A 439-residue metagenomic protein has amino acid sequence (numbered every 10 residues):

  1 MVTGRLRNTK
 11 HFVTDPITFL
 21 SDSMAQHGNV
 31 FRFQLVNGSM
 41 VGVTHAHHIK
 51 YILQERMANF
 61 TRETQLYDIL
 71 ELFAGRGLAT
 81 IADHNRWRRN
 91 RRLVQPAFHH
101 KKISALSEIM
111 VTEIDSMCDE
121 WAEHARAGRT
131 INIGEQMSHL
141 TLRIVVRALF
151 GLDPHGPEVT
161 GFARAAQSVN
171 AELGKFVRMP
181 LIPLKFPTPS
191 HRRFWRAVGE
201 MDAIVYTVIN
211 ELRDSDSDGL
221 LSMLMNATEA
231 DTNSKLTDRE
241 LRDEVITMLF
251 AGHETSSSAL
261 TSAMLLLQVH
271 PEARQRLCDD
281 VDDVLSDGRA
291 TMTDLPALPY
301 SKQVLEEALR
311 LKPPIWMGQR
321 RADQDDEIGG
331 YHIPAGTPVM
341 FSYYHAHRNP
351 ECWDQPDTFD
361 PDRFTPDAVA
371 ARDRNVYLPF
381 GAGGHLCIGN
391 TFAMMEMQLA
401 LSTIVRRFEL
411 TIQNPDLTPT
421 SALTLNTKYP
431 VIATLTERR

Functional and structural regions predicted by a protein language model:
M1, T61-Y67, E71, R86-W87 (+3 more regions): Cytochrome P450 heme-thiolate monooxygenase catalytic core
M1-R76, I81-R89, S104, E108-S116 (+4 more regions): N-terminal membrane-proximal hinge/A-helix region immediately C-terminal to the signal-anchor transmembrane segment
M1-V2, S107-V111, F162-S168, S217-M223 (+8 more regions): Cytochrome P450 I-helix active-site segment
N8-G28, A203, T207, G288-G329: Conserved cytochrome P450 K-helix E-x-x-R motif and the immediately C-terminal K′/meander segment
M24-A25, I114-C118, R164-S168, D282-A290 (+4 more regions): Cytochrome P450 proximal C-terminal region
T255-D280, N390-R407: Cytochrome P450 catalytic-core helices
F341-V369: Conserved cytochrome P450 K-helix/beta-meander segment immediately N-terminal to the heme-binding cysteine loop
